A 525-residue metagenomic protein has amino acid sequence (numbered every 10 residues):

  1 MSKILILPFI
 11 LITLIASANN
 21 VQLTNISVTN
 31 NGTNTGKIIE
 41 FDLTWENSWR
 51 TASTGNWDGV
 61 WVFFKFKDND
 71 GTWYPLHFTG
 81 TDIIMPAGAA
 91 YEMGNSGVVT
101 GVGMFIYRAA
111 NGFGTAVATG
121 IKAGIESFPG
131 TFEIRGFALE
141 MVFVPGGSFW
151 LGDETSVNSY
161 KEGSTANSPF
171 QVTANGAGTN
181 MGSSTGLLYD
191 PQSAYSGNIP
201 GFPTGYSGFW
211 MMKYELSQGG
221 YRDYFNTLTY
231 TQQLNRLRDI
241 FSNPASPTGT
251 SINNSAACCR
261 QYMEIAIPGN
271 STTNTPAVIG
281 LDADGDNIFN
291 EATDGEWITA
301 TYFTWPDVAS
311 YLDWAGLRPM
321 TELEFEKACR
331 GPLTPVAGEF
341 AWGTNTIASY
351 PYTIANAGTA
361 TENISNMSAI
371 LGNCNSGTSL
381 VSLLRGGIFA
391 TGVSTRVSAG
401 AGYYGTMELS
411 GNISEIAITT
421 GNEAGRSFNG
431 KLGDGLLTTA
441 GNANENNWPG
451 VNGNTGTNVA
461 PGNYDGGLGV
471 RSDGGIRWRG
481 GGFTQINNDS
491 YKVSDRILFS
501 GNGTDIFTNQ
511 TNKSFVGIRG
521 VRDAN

Functional and structural regions predicted by a protein language model:
I4-L14: Sec-dependent N-terminal signal peptides
A16-N20, A328: Boundary at the C-terminal end of the N-terminal hydrophobic targeting segment
T35-I39: Structural beta-strand segments of beta-rich domains
D42-T54: Short amphipathic, basic-aromatic surface patches that mediate peripheral association with negatively charged
A52-V62: Short coil-to-beta strand junction motifs in C2/discoidin
W73-A109: Solvent-exposed serine/threonine-rich low-complexity stretches and specific carbohydrate-binding patches
G101-A138, T165-I347, A357-E408: Short aromatic-cysteine micro-motif
I298-T299, G387-G402, L432-N525: Disulfide-stabilized, aromatic/cysteine-rich ligand-recognition loop
